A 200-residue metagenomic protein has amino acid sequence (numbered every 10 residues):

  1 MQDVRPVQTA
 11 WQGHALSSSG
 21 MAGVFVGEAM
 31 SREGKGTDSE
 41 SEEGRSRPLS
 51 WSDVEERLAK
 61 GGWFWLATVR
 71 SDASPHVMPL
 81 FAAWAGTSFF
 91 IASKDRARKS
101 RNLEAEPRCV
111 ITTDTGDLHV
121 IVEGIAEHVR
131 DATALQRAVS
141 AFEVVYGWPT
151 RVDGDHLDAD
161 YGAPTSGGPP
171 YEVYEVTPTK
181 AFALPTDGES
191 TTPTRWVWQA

Functional and structural regions predicted by a protein language model:
V7-T9: Intrinsic disorder/low-complexity segments
W11, G20-P48, L118-A200: Charged, gly/pro-rich active-site loop segments
D38-W65: Short, basic/aromatic recognition patches
E55-E56, F81, R101, P164-S166: Short secondary-structure boundary/capping segments
G61-D95, S100-L103, R108-D114, I121-I125: Short beta-strand segments
